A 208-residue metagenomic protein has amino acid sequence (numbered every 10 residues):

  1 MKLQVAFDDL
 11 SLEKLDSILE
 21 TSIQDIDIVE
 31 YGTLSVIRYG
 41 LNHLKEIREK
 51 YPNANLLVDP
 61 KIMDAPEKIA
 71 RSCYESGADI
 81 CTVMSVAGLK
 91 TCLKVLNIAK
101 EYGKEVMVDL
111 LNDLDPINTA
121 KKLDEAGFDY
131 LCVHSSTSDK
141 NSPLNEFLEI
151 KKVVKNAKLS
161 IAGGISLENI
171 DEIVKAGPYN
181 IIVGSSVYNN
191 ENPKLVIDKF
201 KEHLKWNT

Functional and structural regions predicted by a protein language model:
M1-E67, E75, P116, L167 (+1 more regions): Conserved N-terminal beta1-alpha1 strand-loop-helix module at the mouth
D8, I28-I37, N55-M63, D79-K90 (+3 more regions): Catalytic beta/alpha-barrel core
L34, T119-E149, L195-V196: Glycine/Thr-rich beta-alpha phosphate-binding loop at enzyme active sites
Y51-A54, Y102, V154-A157: Helix C-cap/helix->beta junction micro-motif
D64-S76, L114-A126, V154-K155, I165-V183: Catalytic cores of alpha/beta
Y74, I80-T82, N97, E101-L110 (+1 more regions): Expand to "…catalyze enediolate/carbanion chemistry for C-C bond making/breaking, isomerization, decarboxylation
A78-K90, L131-N141, A176-F200: Glycine-rich phosphate-binding active-site loops on the catalytic face of alpha/beta enzymes
V95, A99, I150, V174 (+1 more regions): C-terminal helical cap(s) of enzyme catalytic domains, especially alpha/beta-barrels
